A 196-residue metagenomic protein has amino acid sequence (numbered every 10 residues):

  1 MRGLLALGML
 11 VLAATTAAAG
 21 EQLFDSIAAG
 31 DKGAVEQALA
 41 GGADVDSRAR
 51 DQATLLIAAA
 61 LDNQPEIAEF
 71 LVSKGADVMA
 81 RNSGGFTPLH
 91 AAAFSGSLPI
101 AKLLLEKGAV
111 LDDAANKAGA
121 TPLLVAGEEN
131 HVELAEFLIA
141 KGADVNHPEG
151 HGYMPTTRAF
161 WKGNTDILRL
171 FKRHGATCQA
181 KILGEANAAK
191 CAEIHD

Functional and structural regions predicted by a protein language model:
A6-A14: Bacterial N-terminal signal peptides
A18-D25, K107, K141, F160-D196: Ankyrin-repeat-protein effector appendages
A19-A58: N-terminal segments that cap or nucleate solenoid repeat domains
D25-G30, A58-Q64, A91-S97, V125-H131 (+2 more regions): Ankyrin repeat A-helix N-terminal signature
D31-L39, Q64-V72, S97-E106, H131-I139 (+1 more regions): Ankyrin repeat structural motif
V45, V78, L111-D112, V145 (+1 more regions): Ankyrin-repeat inter-repeat connecting loop/turn
A49, N82, A115-N116, E149 (+1 more regions): Ankyrin repeat boundary/linker residues
Q52, G85, A118-G119, G152: Start-of-repeat signature of ankyrin repeats
